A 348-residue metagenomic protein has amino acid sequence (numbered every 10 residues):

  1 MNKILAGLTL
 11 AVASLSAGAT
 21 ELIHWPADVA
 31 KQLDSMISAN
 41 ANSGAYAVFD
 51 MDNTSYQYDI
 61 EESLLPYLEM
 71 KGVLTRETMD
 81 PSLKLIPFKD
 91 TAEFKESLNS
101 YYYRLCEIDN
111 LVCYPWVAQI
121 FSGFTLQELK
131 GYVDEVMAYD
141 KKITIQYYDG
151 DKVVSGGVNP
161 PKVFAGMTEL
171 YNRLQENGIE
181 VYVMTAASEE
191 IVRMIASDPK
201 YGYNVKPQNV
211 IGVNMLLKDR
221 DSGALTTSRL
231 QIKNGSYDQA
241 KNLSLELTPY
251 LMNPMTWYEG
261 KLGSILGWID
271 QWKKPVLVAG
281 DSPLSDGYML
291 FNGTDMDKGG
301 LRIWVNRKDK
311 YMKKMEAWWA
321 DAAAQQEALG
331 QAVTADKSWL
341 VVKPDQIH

Functional and structural regions predicted by a protein language model:
N2-L8: Sec-dependent signal peptide recognition, specifically the positively charged N-region followed immediately by
L8, V12, G18-M51, D59 (+1 more regions): Non-catalytic pre-domain segments flanking phosphatase-related domains
T9, Q57-D59, V192, D221: Active-site-proximal flexible loops/turns
L10, D50, Y58, G123-Q127 (+3 more regions): Short, solvent-exposed linear motifs at loop/edge-of-secondary-structure regions
T20-D28, Q32, S38-A39, G44-Y46 (+2 more regions): C-terminal cap/substrate-recognition subdomain and adjoining C-terminal extension of metal-dependent phosphatase-like
D59, L111-V112, E190, E259: A generic alpha-helix surface/boundary motif
E61-S63, L68-E69, V73-V158: A metal-dependent, Asp-based hydrolase signature
